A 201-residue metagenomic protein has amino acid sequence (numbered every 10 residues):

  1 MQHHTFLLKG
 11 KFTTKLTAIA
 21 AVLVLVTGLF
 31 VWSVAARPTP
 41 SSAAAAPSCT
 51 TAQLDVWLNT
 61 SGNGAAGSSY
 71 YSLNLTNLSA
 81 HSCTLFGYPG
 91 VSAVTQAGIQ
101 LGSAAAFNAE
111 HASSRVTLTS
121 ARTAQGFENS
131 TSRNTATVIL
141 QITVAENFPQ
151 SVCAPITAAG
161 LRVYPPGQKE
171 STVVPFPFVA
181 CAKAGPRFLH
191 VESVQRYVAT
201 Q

Functional and structural regions predicted by a protein language model:
M1-T13: N-terminal secretory signal peptides that target proteins for export/translocation
G28-P47: C-terminal region of N-terminal signal peptides and the immediate post-cleavage residues of exported proteins
S41-A65: Low-complexity, acidic Ser/Thr/Pro/Gly-rich terminal tails and inter-domain linkers that flank the onset of structured
A65-S72, A154-A158: Short, solvent-exposed loop/turn segments enriched in Ser/Thr/Gly
L73-S79: Asparagine-centered strand-capping/turn motif at beta-strand->loop junctions
H81-P89: Short, hydrophobic/aromatic beta-strand segments
A106-N147: Intrinsically disordered, low-complexity Pro/Gly/Ser/Thr-rich segments with frequent PxxP/GP/PP motifs and embedded
I139-L189: Terminal connector regions
